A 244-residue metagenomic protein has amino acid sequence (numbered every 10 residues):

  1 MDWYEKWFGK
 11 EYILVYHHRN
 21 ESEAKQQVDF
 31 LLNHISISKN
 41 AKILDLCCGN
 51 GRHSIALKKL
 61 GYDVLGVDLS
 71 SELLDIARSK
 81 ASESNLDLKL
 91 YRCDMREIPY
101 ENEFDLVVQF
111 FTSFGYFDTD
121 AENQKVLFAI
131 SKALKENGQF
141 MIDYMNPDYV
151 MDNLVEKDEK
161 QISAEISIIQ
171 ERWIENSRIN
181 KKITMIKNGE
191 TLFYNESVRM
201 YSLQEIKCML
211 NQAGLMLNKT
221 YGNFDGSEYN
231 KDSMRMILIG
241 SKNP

Functional and structural regions predicted by a protein language model:
M1-A41: Conserved class I S-adenosyl-L-methionine
C47-G51: Class I SAM-dependent methyltransferase "Motif I" SAM/SAH-binding loop
R52-E97: Class I SAM-dependent methyltransferase SAM/SAH-binding core
R96-L106: A short acidic, Gly/Pro-enriched loop at the edge of an enzyme's catalytic core that lines a small-molecule cofactor
D105-A121: A short SAM/SAH-binding and catalytic strip from SAM-dependent methyltransferases
Q124-E136: A short glycine-rich, Lys/Arg-flanked "PGG" loop and its adjoining helix->strand segment in the class I
M141-M209: SAM-dependent methyltransferase
E205-P244: C-terminal lobe and adjacent flexible extensions of AdoMet/dcAdoMet transferase-like proteins
